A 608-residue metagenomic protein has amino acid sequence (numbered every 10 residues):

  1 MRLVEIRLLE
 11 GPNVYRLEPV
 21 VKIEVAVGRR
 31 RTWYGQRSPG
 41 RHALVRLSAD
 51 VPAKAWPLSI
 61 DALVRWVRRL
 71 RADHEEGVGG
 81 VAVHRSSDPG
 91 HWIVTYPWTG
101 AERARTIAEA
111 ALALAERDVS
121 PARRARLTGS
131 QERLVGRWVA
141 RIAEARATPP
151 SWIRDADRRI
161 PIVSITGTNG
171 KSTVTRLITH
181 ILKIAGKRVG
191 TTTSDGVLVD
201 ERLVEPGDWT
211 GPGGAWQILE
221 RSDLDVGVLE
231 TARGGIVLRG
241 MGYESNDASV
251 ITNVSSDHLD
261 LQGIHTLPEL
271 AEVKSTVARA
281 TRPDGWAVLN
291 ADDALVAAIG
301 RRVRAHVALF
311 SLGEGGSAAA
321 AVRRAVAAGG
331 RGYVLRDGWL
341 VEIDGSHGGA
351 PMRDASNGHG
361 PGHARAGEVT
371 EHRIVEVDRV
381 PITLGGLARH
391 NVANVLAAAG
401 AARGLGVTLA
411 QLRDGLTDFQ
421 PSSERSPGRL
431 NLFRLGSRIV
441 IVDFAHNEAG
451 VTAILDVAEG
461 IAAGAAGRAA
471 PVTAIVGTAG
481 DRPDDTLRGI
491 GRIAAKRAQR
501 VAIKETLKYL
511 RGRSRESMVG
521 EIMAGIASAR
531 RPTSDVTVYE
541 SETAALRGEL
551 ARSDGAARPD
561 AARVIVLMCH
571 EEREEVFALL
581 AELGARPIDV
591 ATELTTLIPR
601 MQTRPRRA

Functional and structural regions predicted by a protein language model:
M1-R103, R133-R137, A350, H359-A364 (+3 more regions): ATP-dependent carboxylate-amine ligase
A101-I160: Extreme N-terminal, non-catalytic leader segments that precede Walker-type/kinase nucleotide-binding cores
P150-G196, L203: Walker A (P-loop) phosphate-binding motif
I165, S172, T192, E230 (+8 more regions): Residue-level signal for inorganic ion chemistry
T191-V199, D247-D260, E376-R379, G436-S437 (+2 more regions): Gly-rich Lys/Arg/Thr-decorated short loops/hinges at beta-loop-alpha junctions or inter-strand turns that position
D195-T210, A215: P-loop NTPase switch/communication element
W209-V322, R379-T383: Flexible active-site lid/hinge loop adjacent to a nucleotide/diphosphate and Mg2+-phosphate binding pocket
I264-A271, S275, G285, A305-T452 (+3 more regions): Adenine nucleotide phosphate-binding catalytic loops in nucleotide-utilizing enzymes
